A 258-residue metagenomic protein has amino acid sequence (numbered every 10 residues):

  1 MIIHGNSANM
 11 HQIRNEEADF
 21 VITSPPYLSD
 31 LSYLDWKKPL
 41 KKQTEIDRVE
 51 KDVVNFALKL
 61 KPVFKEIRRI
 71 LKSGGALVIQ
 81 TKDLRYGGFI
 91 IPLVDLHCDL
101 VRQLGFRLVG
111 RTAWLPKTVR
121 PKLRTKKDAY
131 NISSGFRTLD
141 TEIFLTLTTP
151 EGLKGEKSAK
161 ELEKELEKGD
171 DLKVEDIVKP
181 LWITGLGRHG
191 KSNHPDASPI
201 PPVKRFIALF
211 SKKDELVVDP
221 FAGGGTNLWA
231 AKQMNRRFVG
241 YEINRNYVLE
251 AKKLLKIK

Functional and structural regions predicted by a protein language model:
M1-E250: Core catalytic lobe of class I
K252-K258: Short, conserved SAM-binding/catalytic segment of Class I S-adenosyl-L-methionine-dependent methyltransferases
